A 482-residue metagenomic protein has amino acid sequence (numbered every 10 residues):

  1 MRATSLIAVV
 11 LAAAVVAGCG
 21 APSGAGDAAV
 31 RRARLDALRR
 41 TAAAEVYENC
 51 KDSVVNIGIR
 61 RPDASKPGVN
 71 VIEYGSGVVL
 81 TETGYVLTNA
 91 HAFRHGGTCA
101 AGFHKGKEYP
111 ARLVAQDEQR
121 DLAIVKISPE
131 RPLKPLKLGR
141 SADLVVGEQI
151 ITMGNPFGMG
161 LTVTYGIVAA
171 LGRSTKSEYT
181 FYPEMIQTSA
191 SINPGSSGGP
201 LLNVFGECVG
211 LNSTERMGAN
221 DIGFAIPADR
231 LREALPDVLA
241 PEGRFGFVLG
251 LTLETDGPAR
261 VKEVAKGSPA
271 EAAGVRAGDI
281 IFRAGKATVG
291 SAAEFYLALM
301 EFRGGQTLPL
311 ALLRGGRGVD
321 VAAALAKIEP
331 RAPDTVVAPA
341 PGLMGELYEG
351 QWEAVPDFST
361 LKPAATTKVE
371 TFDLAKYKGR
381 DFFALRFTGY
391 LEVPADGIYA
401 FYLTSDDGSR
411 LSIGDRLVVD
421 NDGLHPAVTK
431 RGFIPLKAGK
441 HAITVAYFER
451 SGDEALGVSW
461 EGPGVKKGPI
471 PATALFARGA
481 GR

Functional and structural regions predicted by a protein language model:
M1-S5: Positively charged n-region of N-terminal signal peptides that target proteins for export
I7-G18: Bacterial N-terminal signal peptides
G20-P258, K266, A293, L297-Q306: Serine-dependent protease modules
R32-R34, I127-P129, K134-R140, V146 (+5 more regions): C-terminal, low-ordered peptide segments at domain boundaries
A92-F93, P156-M159, A287-G290, G315-G316 (+1 more regions): Short, charged beta-turn/beta-strand-edge "cap" motif at the junction between a beta-strand and an adjacent loop
G102-F103, N203, R283, L313 (+2 more regions): A general beta-strand register signal
R112, K126, L239-G243, R260 (+6 more regions): PDZ-domain C-terminal substructure recognizer with occasional recognition of PDZ-binding tails
E329-A400, T404-R482: Extracellular/secretory pathway-exposed regions associated with glycan biology
